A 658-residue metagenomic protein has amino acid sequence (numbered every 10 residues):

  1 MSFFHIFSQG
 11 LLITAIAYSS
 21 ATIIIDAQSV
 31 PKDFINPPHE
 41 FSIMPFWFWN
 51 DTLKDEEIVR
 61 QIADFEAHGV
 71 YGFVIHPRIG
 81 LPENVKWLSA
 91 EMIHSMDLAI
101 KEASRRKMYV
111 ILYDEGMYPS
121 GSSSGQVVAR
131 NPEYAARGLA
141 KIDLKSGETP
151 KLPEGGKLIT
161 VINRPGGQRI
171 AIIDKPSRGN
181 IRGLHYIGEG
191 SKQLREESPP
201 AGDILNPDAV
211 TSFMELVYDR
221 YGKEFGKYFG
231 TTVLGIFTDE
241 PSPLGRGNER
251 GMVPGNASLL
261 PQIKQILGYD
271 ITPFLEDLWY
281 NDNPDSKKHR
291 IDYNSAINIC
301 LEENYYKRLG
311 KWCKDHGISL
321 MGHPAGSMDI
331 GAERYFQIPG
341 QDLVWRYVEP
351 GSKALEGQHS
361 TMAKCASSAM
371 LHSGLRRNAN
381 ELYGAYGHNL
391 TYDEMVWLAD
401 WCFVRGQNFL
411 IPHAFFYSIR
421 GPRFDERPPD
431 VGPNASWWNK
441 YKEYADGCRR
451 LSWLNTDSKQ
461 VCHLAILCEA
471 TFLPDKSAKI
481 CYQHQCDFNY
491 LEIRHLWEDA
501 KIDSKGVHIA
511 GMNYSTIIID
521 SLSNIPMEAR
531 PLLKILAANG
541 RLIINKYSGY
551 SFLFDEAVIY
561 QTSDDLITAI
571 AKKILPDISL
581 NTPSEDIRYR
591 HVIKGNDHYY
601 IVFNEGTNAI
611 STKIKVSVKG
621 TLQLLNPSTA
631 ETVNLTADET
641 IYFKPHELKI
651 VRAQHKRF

Functional and structural regions predicted by a protein language model:
M1-Q28: Bacterial Sec-dependent N-terminal signal peptides
A27-D64, H68-G72: Mature N-terminal segment immediately following signal peptide/propeptide cleavage in secreted/periplasmic
S29, V217, S360: Short, motif-level signal for alpha-helix interfacial/capping segments enriched in acidic residues and aromatics/proline
I35-N36, I172-L194, P273-L278, A414-D425 (+1 more regions): Short, compositionally biased low-complexity segments
F41-M44, K54, I58-V59, G72-F73 (+7 more regions): Carbohydrate-binding surfaces of carbohydrate-active enzymes
P77-T211: Acidic/aromatic-lined carbohydrate-recognition and catalytic surfaces of CAZymes acting on diverse glycans
Q168-I170, D174-E224, G235, V461-F472 (+4 more regions): Catalytic grooves of carbohydrate-active enzymes
